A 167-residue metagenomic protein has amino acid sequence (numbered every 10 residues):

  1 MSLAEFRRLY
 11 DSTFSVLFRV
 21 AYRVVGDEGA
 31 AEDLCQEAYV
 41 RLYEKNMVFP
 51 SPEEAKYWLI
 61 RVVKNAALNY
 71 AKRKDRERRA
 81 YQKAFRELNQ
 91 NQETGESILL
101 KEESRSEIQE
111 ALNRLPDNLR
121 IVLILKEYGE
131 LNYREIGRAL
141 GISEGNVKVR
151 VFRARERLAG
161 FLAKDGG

Functional and structural regions predicted by a protein language model:
M1-R19, R23, E32-C35, Y43: A short, charge-rich alpha-helical start-of-domain segment used by transcription regulators
F14, F18, Y39, P116 (+2 more regions): C-terminal flanking helix
R19, D33-V40, E44, E53-N65: Structural recognition of an alpha-helix C-terminal capping motif at a helix-to-coil junction
R61-K83, K101, R153: Arg/Lys-rich amphipathic alpha helix in sigma70-family domain 2
K64, R134, L140-K164: DNA-recognition helix of helix-turn-helix
E77-R105, N132: Internal acidic/polar
E107-L115: Short amphipathic alpha-helical boundary/capping segments
V122-K126: A short pre-motif secondary-structure segment
